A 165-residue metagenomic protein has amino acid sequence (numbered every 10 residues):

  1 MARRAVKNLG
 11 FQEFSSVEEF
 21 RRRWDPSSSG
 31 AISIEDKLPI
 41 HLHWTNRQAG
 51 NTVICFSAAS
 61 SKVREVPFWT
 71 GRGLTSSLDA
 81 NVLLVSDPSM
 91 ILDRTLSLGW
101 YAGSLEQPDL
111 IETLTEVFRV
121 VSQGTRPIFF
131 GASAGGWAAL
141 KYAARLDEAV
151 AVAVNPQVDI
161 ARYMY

Functional and structural regions predicted by a protein language model:
M1-R23: Membrane-proximal basic amphipathic "stem/tether" segments
P26-L92: Short, surface-exposed "cap/lid" segments of acyl-processing enzymes
S86-L105: Cap/lid segment of the alpha/beta-hydrolase catalytic domain
W100-V121: Alpha/beta-hydrolase active-site loop
S122-S133: Alpha/beta-hydrolase fold nucleophile elbow
G131-A143: Glycine-rich nucleophile elbow surrounding the catalytic serine of serine-hydrolase chemistry
K141-A151: Conserved hydrolase catalytic core segment
A153-M164: Active-site nucleophile loop of the alpha/beta-hydrolase fold
